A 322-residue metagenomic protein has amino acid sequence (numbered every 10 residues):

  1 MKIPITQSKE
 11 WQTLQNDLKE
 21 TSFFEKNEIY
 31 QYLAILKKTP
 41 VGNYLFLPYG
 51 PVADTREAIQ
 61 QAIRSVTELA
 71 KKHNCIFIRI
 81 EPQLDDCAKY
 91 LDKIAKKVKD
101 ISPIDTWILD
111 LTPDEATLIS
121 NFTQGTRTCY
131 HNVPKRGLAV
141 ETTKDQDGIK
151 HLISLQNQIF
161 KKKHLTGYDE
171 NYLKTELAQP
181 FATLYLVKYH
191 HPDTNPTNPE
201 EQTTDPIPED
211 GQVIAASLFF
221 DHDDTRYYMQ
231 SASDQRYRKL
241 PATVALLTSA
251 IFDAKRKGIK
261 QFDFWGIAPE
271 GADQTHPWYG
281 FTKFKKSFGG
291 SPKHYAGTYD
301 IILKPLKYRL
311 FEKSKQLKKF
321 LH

Functional and structural regions predicted by a protein language model:
M1-V41, L84-C87, K93-S102, I108-L109 (+1 more regions): A conserved beta-strand-loop-helix scaffold within acyl/acetyltransferase catalytic domains
P4, L14-D17, T21-S22, K38-T39 (+2 more regions): Active-site/acyl-donor-binding loops of N-acyltransferases
E20, K72-C75, R256-I259: Short, high-confidence coil segments that cap the C-terminus of an alpha-helix and link into the following beta-strand
P40-Y44, R79, D86-K89, E270-A272: Short catalytic/ligand-binding loop motif for oxyanion handling, primarily in non-cytosolic enzymes, centered on
G42-D54, C75-F77: Glycine-/proline-rich flexible loop or hinge segments
P48-G50, E81, M229, W265: A cross-family glycoside hydrolase active-site/sugar-binding cleft signature
E57-D105: Non-catalytic accessory segments adjacent to catalytic cores
A62-V66, F181-N195, P199-K304: Aromatic (often tryptophan-rich) hydrophobic motifs at membrane interfaces
